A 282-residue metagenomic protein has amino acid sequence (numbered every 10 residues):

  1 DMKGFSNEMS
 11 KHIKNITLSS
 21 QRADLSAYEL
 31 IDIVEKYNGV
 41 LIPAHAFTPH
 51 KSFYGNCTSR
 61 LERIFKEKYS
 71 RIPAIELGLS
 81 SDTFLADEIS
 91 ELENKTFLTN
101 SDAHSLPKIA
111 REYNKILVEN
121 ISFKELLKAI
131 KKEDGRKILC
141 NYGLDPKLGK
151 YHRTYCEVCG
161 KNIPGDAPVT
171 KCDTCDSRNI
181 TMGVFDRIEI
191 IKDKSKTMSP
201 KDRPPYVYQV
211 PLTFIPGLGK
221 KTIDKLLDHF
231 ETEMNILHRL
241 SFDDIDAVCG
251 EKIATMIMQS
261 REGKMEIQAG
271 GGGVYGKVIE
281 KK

Functional and structural regions predicted by a protein language model:
D1-E29, G78-L92, F97, Y113 (+1 more regions): A metal-dependent hydrolase metal-coordination microenvironment
D1-P73: Extended substrate/RNA-proximal surfaces in nucleic-acid metabolism proteins
L41, I75, D102, C175-D176 (+1 more regions): Divalent metal-coordination and catalytic microenvironments
K51-S59, P107-N120: Histidine/acidic-residue-rich catalytic or RNA/ligand-binding cores of hydrolases and nuclease-related proteins
K95-R111: Short acidic/histidine-rich active-site segments
D134-Y206: Cys/His-rich short segments
T255-K282: Short, amphipathic C-terminal "tail helix"
